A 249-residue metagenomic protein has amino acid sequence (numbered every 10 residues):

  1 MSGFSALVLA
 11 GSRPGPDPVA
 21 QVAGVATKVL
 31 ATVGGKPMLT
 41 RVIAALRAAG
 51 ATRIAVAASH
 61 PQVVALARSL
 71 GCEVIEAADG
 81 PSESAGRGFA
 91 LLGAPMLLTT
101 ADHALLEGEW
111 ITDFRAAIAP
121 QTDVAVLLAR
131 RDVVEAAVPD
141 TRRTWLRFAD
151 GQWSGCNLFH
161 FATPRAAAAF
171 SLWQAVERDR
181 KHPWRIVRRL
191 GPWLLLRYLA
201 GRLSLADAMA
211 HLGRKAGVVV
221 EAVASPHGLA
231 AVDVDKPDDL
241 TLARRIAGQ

Functional and structural regions predicted by a protein language model:
M1-A26: N-terminal nucleotide-binding beta1-loop-alpha1 segment
S12, K36, A58-P61: Residues in the short beta-alpha loop(s) of Rossmann-like NAD(P)-binding domains
A23-T40: Short catalytic helix/loop segments, enriched in acidic residues and glycine and frequently bearing histidine
K36-A51: A short, N-terminal amphipathic alpha-helix
G50-E73: Acidic donor-binding segment of Leloir-type glycosyltransferases
L66-L98, A104-D113: Short phosphate-binding loop-to-helix
E107-R214, S225-L229: Conserved core of the sugar-phosphate nucleotidyltransferase
K236: Short, conserved phosphate/pyrophosphate- and ester-handling motifs at nucleotide-, phospho-/glycolipid
